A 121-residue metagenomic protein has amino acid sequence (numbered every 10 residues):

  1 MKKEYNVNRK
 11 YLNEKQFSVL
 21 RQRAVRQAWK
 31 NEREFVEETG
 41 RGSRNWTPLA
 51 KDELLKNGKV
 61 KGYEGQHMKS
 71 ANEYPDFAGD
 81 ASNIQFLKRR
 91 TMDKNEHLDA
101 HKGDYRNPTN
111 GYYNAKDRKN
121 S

Functional and structural regions predicted by a protein language model:
M1-E64, K69-S121: Nuclease and nuclease-like effector domains acting on nucleic acids or nucleotide cofactors
